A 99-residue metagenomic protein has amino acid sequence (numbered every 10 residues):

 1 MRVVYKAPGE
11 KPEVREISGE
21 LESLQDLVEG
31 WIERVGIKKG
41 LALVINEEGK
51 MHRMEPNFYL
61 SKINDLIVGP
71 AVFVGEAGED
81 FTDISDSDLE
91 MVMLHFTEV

Functional and structural regions predicted by a protein language model:
M1-V99: Domain-length accessory/inserted modules outside core catalytic folds
